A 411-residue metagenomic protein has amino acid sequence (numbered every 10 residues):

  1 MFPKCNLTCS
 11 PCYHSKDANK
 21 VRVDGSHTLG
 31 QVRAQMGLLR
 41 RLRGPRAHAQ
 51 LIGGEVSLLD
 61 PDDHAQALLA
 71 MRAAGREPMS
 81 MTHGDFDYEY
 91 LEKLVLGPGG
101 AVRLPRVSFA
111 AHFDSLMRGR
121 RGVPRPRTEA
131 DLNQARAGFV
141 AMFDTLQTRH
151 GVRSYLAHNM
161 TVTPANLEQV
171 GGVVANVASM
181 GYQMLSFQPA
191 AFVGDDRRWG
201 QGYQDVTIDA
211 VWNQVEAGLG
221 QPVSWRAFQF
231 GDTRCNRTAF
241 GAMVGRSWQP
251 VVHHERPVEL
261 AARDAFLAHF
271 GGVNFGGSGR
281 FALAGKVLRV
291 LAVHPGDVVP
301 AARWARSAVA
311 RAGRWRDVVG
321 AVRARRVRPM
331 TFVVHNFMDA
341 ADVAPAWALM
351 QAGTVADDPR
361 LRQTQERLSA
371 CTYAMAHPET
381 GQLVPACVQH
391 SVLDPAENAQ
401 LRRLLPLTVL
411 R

Functional and structural regions predicted by a protein language model:
M1, Y13-S15, A111-M117, F187-A190 (+1 more regions): Short loop/turn segments at strand-loop or loop-helix junctions that form parts of catalytic or ligand-binding pockets
M1-G30, R43: Canonical Radical SAM [4Fe-4S] cluster-binding loop centered on the CxxxCxxC motif and its immediate flanking residues
C5, C9-C12, C235, C371 (+1 more regions): Disulfide-bonded cysteines in secreted/extracellular proteins and peptides
C5, L51, G381: Conserved, mostly hydrophobic/aromatic
M36-G37, R41-L51, P61-Q188: Radical SAM/AdoMet-radical enzyme domain recognition
L116-Q134, H150-A340: Radical SAM enzyme [4Fe-4S]-AdoMet core and its adjacent flexible, acidic and glycine-rich loops/tails across
V318-R411: C-terminal target-recognition/interaction regions appended to catalytic cores
